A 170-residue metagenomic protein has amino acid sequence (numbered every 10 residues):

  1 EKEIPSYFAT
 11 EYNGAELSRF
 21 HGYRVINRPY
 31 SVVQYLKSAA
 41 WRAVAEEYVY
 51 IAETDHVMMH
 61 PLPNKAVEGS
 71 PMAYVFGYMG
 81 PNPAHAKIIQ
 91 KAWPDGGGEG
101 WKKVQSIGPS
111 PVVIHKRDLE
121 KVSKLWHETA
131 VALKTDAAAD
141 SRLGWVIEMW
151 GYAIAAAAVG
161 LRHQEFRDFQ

Functional and structural regions predicted by a protein language model:
E1-K2, L62-K65, D168: Short coil/turn segments at secondary-structure boundaries
K2-E46: Active-site-proximal specificity loops/subdomain of glycosyltransferases
F8, Y74-V75, E165: Structural signal for conserved beta-strand scaffold positions within catalytic alpha/beta enzyme cores
A15-L17, V57-P61, K121: Short catalytic/ligand-binding loop motif for oxyanion handling, primarily in non-cytosolic enzymes, centered on
A39-E46, H56-G98: Conserved donor-nucleotide/metal-binding helix-loop-beta segment in metal-dependent transferases, i.e., the alpha-helix
G96-Q170: Catalytic core and acceptor-binding pocket of nucleotide-sugar-dependent glycosyltransferases
